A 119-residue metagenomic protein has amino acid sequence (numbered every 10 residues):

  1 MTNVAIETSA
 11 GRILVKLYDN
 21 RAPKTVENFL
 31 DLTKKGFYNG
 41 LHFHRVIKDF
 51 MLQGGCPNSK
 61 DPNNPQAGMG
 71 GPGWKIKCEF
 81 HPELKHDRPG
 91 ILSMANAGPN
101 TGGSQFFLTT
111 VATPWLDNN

Functional and structural regions predicted by a protein language model:
M1-N119: Cyclophilin-like peptidyl-prolyl cis-trans isomerases
